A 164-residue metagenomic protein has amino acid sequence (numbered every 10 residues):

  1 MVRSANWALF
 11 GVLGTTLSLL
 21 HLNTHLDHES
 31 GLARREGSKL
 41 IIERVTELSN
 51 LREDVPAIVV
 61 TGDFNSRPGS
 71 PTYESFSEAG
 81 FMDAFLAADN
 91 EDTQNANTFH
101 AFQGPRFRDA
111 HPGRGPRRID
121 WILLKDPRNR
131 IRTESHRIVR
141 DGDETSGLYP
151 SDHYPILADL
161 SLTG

Functional and structural regions predicted by a protein language model:
M1-L22, L26, W121, S135-I138: Structured beta-strand-rich core segments of catalytic domains in phosphoester-bond hydrolases
T16, L32, P68: Residues that form or flank phosphate/diphosphate-binding pockets in enzymes that use nucleotide phosphates
L17-L19, K39, E43, S161-G164: N-terminal, active-site-proximal structural segment of metallo-dependent hydrolase catalytic domains
H21, I58-V60: Hydrophobic/aromatic residues located in beta-strands of well-ordered beta-sheets within soluble catalytic
T24-L26, G62-F64, Y154: Active-site metal-binding loops of divalent metal-dependent hydrolases
E29-A33, F64, H111: Extracytoplasmic/periplasmic, Sec-exported soluble proteins
G31-D54: A long, amphipathic alpha-helix that forms part of the scaffold/cap immediately adjacent to metal-dependent active
T46-I58, S66-G164: Metal-dependent phosphoester-hydrolase catalytic domains
